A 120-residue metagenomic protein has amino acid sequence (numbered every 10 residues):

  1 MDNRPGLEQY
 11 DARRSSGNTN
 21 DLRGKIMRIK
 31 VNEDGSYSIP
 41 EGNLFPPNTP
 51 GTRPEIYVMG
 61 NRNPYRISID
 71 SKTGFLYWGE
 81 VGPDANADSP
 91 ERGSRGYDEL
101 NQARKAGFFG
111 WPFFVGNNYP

Functional and structural regions predicted by a protein language model:
M1-P120: Beta-propeller domain segments
